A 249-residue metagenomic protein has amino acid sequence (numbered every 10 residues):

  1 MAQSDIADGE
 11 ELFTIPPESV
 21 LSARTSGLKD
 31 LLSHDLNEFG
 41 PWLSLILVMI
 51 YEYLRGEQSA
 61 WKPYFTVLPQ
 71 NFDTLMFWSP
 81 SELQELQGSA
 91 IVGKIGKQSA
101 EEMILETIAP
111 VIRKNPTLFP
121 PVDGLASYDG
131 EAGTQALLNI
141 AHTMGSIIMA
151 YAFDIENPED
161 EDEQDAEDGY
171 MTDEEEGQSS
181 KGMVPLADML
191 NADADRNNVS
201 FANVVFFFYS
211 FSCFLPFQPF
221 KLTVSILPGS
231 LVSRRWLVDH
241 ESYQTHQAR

Functional and structural regions predicted by a protein language model:
M1-S19, A23-G27, T66-S212, P216-R249: Long, positively charged leader/targeting segments at protein N-termini
D30-E57: Short peripheral tails and domain-boundary helices/loops at the edges of structured domains
E57-Y64: Short secondary-structure capping/junction motifs at helix and strand boundaries
